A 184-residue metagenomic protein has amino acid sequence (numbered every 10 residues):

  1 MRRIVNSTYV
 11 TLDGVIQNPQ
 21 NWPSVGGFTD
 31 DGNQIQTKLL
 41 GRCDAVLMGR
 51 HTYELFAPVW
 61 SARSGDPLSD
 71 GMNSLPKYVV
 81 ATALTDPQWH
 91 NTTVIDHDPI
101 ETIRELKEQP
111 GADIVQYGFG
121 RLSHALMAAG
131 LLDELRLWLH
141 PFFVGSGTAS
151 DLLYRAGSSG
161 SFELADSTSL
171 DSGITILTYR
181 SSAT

Functional and structural regions predicted by a protein language model:
M1-T184: Enzymes that bind and transform nitrogen-containing heteroaromatic metabolites
